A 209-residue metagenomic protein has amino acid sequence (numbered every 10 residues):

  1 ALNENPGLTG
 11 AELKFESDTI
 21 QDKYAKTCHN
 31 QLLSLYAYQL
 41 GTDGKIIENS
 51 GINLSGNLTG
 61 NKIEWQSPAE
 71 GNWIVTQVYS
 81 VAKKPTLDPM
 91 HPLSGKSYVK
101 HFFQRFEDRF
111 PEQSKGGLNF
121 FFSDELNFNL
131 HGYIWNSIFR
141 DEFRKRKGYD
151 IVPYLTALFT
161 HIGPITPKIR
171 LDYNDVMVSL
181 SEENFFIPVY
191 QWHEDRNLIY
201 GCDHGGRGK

Functional and structural regions predicted by a protein language model:
A1-L171: Mature extracytoplasmic enzyme cores
N119-E125, Y173-K209: Aromatic-lined carbohydrate-recognition surfaces of secreted/lumenal glycan-active proteins
